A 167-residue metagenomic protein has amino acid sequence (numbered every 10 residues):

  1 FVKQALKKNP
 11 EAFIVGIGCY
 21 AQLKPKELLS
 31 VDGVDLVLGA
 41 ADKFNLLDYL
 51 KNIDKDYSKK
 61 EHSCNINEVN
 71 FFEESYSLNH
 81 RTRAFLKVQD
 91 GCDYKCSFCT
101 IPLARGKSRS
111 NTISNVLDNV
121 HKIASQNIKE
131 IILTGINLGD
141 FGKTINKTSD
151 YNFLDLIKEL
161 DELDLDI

Functional and structural regions predicted by a protein language model:
F1-F141, K158: Proteins enriched for Cys/Gly/acidic motifs involved in redox and nucleic-acid/cofactor modification
K107, G142-Y151: Glycine-rich tight-turn/loop motif centered on a GG-T
T148-I167: Alpha-helix-loop-beta-strand connector modules within alpha/beta enzyme cores
